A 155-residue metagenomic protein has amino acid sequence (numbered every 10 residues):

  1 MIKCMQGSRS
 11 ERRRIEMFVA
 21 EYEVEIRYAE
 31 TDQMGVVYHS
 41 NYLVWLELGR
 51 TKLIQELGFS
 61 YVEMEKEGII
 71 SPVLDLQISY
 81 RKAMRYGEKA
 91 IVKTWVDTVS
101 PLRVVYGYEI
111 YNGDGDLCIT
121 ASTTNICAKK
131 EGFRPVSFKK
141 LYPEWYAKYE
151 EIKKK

Functional and structural regions predicted by a protein language model:
I2-E16: Short, Lys/Arg-enriched N-terminal segments with co-localized hydrophobic residues within the first ~10-30 amino acids
R14-L53: Catalytic strand-loop segment that frames the active site of acyl-thioester-processing enzymes
Y22, Q55, R85-Y86, D97-K155: HotDog/MaoC-like acyl-thioester-processing domains
V24-Y28, Y80, C127: Hydrophobic residues in beta-strands and at strand termini
L48-M64: Short beta-strand/loop turn elements enriched in aromatics
M64-S71: Short, basic/aromatic beta-hairpin or loop at an interaction surface
L74-Y80, V92-K93, V105-G107: Short structured motifs
